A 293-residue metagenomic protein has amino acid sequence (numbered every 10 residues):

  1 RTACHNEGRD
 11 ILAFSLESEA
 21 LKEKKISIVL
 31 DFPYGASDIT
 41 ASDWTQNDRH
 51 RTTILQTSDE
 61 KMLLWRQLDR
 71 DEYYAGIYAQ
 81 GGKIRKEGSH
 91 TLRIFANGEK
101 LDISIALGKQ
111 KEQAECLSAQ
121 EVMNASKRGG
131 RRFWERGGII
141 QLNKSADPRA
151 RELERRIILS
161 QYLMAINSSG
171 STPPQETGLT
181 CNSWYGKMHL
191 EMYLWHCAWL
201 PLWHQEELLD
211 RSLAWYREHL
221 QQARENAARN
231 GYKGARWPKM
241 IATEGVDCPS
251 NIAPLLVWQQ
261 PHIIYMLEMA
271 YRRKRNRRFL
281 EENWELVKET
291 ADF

Functional and structural regions predicted by a protein language model:
R1-K187, E206, R217-R224: Acidic/polar, glycine-enriched structural segments that form the non-catalytic walls/loops of the carbohydrate-binding
L12, R156, M192-Y193, S212: Generic hydrophobic, aliphatic-rich segments that mediate packing or membrane embedding
R51, D71-A75, A79-G81, A253-V257 (+2 more regions): Elongated scaffold/linker segments in the mid-to-C-terminal portions of large proteins
C116, A146, N182-S183, W195-A198 (+1 more regions): Residues at structural and domain junctions
S160-L163, H196-C197, I263: Conserved hydrophobic/aromatic pocket- or pore-lining residues that grip, position, or stack substrates in active sites
M164, S168-E191, H204-Y265, Y271 (+3 more regions): Helix-terminus loop motifs that line ligand-binding clefts
